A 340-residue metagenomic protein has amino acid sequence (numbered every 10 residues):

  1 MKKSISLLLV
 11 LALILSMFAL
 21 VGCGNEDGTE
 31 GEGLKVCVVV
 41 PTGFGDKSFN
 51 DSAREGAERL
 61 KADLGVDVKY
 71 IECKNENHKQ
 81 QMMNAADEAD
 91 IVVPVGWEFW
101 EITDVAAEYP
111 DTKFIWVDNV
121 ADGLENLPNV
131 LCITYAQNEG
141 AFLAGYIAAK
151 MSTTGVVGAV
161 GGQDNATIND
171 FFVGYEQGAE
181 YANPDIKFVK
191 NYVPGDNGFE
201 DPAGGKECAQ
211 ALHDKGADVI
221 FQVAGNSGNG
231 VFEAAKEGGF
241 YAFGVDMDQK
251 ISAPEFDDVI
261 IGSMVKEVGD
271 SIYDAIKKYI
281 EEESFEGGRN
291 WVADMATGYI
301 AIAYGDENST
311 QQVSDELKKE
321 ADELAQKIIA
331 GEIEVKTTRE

Functional and structural regions predicted by a protein language model:
M1-K35: Short, low-complexity disordered leader/linker segments with a strong preference for bacterial N-terminal type II
C23, D27-E340: A residue-level marker of the well-folded mature domains of exported/periplasmic proteins
